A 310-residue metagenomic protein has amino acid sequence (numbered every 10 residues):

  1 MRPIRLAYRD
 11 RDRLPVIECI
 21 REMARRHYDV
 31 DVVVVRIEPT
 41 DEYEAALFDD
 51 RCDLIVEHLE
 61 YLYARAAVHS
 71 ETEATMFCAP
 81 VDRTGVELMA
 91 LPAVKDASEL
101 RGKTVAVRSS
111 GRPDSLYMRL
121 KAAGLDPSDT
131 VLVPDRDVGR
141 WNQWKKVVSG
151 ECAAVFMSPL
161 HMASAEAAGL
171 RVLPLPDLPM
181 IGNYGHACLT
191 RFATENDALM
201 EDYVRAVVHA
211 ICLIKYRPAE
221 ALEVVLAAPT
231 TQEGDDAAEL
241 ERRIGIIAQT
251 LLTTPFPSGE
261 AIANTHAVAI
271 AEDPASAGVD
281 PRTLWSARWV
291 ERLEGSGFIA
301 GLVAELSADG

Functional and structural regions predicted by a protein language model:
R2-L132, A153-M157, L173, L178-M180: Short, glycine-/small- and polar/acidic-enriched structural segments that line small-molecule recognition paths
R21-A24, D50, G150, G169 (+2 more regions): Short glycine-centered helix-capping/turn motifs at secondary-structure transition points
E22-R26, R119, S164, V224 (+2 more regions): Residues within well-ordered alpha helices
E42-A46, R140-K146, M162, R243: Short, hydrophobic alpha-helical packing/hinge segments within bilobed ligand-binding/sensory domains
D135-V138: Cytosol/matrix-facing juxtamembrane amphipathic, basic-hydrophobic segments adjacent to a transmembrane helix
N142-T231: Pocket-lining segment of extracytoplasmic ligand-binding domains
N196-A277: Secondary-structure end/capping motifs
I270-G310: Conserved C-terminal helix/tail region of periplasmic/extracytoplasmic solute-binding proteins
